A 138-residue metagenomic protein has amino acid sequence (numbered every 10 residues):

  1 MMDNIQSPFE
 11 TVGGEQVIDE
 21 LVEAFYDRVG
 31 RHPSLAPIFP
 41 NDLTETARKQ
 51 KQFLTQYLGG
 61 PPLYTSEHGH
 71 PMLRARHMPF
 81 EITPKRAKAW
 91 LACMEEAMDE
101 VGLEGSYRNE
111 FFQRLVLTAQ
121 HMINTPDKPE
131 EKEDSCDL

Functional and structural regions predicted by a protein language model:
M1-L138: Core of compact, soluble alpha-helical bundle domains
